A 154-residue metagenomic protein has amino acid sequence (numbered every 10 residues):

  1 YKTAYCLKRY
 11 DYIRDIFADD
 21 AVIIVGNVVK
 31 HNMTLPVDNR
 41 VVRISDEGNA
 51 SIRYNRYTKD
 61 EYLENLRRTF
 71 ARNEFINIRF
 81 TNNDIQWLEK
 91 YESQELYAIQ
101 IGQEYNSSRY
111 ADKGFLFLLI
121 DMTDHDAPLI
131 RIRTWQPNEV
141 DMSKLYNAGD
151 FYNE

Functional and structural regions predicted by a protein language model:
Y1, D11, L116-L118: Residue-level detector of short, conserved catalytic/binding motifs and their immediate flanks
K2-C6: Hydrophobic/aromatic side-chain positions at a characteristic register within alpha-helices of tetratricopeptide repeats
R9-D11, D19, I76-N77, H125-P128: Loop/turn elements at helix/coil->beta-strand transitions in domains of secreted/extracellular proteins
R9-P36: Short, well-ordered alpha-helical segments enriched in acidic and aromatic residues
F17-D20, N27-V29, D84, Q100-Q103 (+1 more regions): A mature extracytoplasmic/lumenal domain signature
V22-I24, N77-Q86, L119, R131: Ser/Thr- (and often Asn-) enriched beta-sheet segments in non-cytosolic proteins
V37-A111: Surface-exposed, charged secondary-structure patches
L88-E154: Short beta-strand edge/turn micro-motifs at domain boundaries
